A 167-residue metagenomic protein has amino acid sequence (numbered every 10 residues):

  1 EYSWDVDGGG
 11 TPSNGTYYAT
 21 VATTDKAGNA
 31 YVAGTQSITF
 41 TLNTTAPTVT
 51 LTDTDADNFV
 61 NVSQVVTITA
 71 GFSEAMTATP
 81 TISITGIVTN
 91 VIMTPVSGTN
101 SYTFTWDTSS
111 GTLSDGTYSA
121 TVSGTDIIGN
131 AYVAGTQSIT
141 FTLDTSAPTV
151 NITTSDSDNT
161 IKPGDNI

Functional and structural regions predicted by a protein language model:
E1-V6, G98-D107: Aromatic sugar-binding surface patches on proteins that engage polysaccharides or sugar-phosphate polymers
G8-G15, S109-T117: Surface-exposed, short loops/turns at beta-strand junctions within beta-sandwich domains
T11, T94-S101, T112: Short proline/glycine- and polar residue-rich coil/turn motifs
T24-A30, T125-A131: Short, solvent-exposed loop/turn segments at the edges of extracellular beta-sandwich modules
D25, Q36-T52, D107, Q137-T153: Flexible, low-complexity linkers/stalks enriched in Thr/Pro that connect modular domains
D57-Q64, D158-N166: Short, solvent-exposed loop/linker segments at the N-terminal edge of repeated beta-sheet extracellular domains
Q64-T94, I167: Short, surface-exposed alpha-helix to beta-strand junction/turn motifs within ectodomains of secreted and cell-envelope
